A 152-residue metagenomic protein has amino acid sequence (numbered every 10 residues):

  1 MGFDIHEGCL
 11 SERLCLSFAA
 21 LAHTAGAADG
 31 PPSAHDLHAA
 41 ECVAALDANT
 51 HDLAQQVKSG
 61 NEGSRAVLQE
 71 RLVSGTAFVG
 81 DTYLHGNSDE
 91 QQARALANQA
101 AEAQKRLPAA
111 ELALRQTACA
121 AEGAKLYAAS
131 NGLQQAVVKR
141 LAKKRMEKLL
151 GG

Functional and structural regions predicted by a protein language model:
M1-G8: N-terminal secretory signal peptides that target proteins for export/translocation
S11-A22: Bacterial N-terminal signal peptides
L21-G30: Sec/Tat signal peptide C-region and signal peptidase I cleavage site
P31-D89: Short N-proximal segments of mature Sec-exported proteins
L68-G152: Compact alpha-helical subdomains of small soluble proteins
